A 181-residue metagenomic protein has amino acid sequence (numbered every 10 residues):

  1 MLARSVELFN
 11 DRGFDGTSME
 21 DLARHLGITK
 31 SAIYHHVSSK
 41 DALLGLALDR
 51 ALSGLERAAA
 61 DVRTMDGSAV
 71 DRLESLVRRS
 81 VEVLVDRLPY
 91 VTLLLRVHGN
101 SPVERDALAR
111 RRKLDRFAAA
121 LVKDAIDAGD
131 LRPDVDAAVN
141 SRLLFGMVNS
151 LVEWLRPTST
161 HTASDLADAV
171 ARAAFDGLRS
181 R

Functional and structural regions predicted by a protein language model:
A3, E7, G45, D49 (+8 more regions): Generic detection of well-ordered alpha-helical segments
R4-A42, L46: Helix-turn-helix
L46, R57-D86, S141-L144: Hydrophobic alpha-helical connector segments
S53-R57, D86, V103-A128, A137-R142 (+2 more regions): Amphipathic alpha-helical packing segments from all-alpha helical-bundle domains
D61-V62, R78-V85, L93-N100, A173-L178: Helix-loop "lid/cap" segments that line or gate small-molecule binding pockets
R72, V83-V103, A119, E153: Amphipathic alpha-helical segments used for helix-helix packing
R79, V135-E153, D165-G177: Hydrophobic alpha-helical segments that form the core of small-molecule binding pockets and/or dimer interfaces
